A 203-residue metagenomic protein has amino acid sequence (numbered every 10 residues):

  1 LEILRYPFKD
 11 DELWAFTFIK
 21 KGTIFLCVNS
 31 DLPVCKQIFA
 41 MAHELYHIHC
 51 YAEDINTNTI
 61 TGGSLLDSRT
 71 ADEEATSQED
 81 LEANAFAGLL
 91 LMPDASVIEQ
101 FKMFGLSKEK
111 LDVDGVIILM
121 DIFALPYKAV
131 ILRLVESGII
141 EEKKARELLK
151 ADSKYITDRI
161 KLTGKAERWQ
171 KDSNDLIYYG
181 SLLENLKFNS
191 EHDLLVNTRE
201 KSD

Functional and structural regions predicted by a protein language model:
L1-D203: Active-site hotspot residues in diverse enzymes, especially metal/ion-binding acidic/histidine motifs
